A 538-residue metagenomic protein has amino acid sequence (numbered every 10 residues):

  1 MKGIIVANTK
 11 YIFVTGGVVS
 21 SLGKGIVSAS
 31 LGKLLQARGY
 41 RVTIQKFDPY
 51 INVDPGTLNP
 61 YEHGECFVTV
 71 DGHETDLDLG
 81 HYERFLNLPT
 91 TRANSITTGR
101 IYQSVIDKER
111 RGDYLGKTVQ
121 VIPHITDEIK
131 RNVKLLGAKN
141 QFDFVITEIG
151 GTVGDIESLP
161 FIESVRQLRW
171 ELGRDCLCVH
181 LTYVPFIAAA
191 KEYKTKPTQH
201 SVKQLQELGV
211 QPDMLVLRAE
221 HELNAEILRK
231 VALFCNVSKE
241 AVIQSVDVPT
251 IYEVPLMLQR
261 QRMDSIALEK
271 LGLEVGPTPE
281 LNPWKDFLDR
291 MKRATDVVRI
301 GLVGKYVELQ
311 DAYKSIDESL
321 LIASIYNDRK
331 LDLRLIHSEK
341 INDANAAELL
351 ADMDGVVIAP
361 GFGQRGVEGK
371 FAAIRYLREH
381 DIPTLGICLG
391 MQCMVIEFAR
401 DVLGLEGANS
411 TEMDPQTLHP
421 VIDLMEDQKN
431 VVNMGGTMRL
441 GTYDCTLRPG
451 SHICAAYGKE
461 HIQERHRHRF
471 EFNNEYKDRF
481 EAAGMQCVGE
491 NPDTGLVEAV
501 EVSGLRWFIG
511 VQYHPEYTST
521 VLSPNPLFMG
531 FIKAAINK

Functional and structural regions predicted by a protein language model:
M1-D332, S338-G355, F362-G363, K370-Y376 (+3 more regions): Flexible phosphate-sensing "switch/lid" loops adjacent to ATP/NTP-binding sites across phosphate-transfer
G3-I4, R290-A294, A346-E348, M413 (+3 more regions): Replace "in large, NTP-powered and nucleic-acid-processing enzymes" with "in large, NTP-powered factors and other
N8, Q211, S238, D296 (+6 more regions): A generic structural signal for well-ordered coil/turn residues at beta-strand boundaries that shape enzyme active-site
G16, K46, A219, V246 (+12 more regions): Active-site proximal loops enriched in glycine and acidic residues that flank catalytic Cys/His/Asp and coordinate
L22-G25, A29-K33, A37, L349-D444 (+2 more regions): Cysteine-nucleophile active-site neighborhood
E62-V70, V248-Y252, I358, E379-I387 (+3 more regions): Short beta-alpha connecting loops at secondary-structure transitions that line or flank enzyme active sites
C66-D78, K239-D247, N409-I422, P515-P524: Short, basic, helix/turn surface patches
L440-D444, R448-K538: C-terminal and late-domain segments of enzyme folds
